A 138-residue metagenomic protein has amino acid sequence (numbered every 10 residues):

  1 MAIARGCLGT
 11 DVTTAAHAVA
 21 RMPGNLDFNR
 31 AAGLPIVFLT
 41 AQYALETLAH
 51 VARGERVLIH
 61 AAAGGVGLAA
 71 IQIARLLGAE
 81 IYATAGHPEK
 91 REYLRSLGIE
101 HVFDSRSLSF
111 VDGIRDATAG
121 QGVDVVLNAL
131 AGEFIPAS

Functional and structural regions predicted by a protein language model:
M1-S138: 4′-phosphopantetheine-dependent carrier domains
